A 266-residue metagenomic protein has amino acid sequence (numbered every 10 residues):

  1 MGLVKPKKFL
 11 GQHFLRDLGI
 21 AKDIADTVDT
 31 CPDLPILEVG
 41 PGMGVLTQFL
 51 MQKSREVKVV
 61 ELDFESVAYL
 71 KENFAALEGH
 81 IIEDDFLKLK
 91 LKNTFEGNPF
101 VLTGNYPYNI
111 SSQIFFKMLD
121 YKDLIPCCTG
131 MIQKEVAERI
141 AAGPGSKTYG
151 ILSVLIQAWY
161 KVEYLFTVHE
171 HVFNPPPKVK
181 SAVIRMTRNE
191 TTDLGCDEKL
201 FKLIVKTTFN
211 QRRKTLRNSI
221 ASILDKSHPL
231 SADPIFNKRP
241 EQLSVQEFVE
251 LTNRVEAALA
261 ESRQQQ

Functional and structural regions predicted by a protein language model:
M1-T207, E241, Q246-Q266: Catalytic cores of RNA-modifying enzymes
G195-C196, L224-A232: Strongly charged, low-complexity linkers/loops
R212: Primarily a LysM-type cell-wall glycan-binding module
P229-P234, Q264-Q266: Short alpha-helical "patches" and their helix-cap loops
